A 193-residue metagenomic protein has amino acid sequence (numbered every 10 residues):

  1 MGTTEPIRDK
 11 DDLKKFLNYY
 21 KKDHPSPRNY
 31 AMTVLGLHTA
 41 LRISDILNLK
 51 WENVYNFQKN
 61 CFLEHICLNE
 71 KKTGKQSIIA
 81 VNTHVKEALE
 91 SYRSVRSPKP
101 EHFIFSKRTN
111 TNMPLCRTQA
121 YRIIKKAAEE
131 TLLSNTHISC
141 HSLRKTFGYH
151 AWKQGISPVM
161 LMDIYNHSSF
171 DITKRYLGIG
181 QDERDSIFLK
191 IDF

Functional and structural regions predicted by a protein language model:
M1-K14, S106-N112: Flexible interdomain linker/hinge and immediately adjacent N-terminus of the catalytic tyrosine-recombinase domain
K10-T39, I43: Basic, Lys/Arg- and aromatic-enriched nucleic-acid-binding interface segment
D11, G178-F193: DNA/chromatin major-groove-contacting recognition/catalytic segments
K21-P25, R122-V159, D163: Short, basic (Lys/Arg/His-rich) helix/loop patches that form interaction surfaces in the mid-to-C-terminal regions
L35-N48, Q154-I156, H167: A short, glycine-centered helix-capping/turn motif at helix boundaries that positions DNA-contacting or catalytic
N48-Q76, T83-V85: Conserved tyrosine-mediated DNA breakage-rejoining catalytic core shared by Y-recombinases
V54-N56, S157-L177, D182: Short, polar N-cap/turn motifs at the start of nucleic acid-interacting alpha helices
K71-N110: Basic, alpha-helical nucleic-acid-contacting "clamp/cap" segments
